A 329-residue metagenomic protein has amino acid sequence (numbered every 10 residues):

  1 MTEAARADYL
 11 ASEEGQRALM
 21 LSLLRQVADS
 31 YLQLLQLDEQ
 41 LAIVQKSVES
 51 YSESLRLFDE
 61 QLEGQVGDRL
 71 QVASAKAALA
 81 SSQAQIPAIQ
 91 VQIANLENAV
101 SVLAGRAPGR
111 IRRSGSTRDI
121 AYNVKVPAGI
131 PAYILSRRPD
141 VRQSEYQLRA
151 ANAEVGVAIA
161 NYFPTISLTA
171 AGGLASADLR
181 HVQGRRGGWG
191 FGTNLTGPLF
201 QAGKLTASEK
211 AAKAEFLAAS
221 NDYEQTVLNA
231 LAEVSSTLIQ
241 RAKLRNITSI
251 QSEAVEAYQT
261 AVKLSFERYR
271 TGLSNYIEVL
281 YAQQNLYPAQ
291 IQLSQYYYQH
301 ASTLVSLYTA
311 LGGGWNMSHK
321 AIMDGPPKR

Functional and structural regions predicted by a protein language model:
M1-M20, K46, L70, S74 (+7 more regions): Sec/SRP-type N-terminal targeting helices
E14-I130, Q240, L244, L264-E267 (+2 more regions): Periplasmic alpha-helical coiled-coil/stalk elements that build and connect Gram-negative outer-membrane
Q33, S167-T169: Soluble periplasmic/extracytoplasmic beta-strand elements of cell-envelope proteins
P108-R110, Y122, T271, I291-R329: Acidic, low-complexity, intrinsically disordered peripheral segments
R110-P127, Y133, G156, T169-S208 (+1 more regions): Small/polar, glycine/serine/threonine/aspartate-rich low-complexity segments that form flexible
S265-H300: C-terminal structured "cap/appendage" subdomains that terminate the fold
